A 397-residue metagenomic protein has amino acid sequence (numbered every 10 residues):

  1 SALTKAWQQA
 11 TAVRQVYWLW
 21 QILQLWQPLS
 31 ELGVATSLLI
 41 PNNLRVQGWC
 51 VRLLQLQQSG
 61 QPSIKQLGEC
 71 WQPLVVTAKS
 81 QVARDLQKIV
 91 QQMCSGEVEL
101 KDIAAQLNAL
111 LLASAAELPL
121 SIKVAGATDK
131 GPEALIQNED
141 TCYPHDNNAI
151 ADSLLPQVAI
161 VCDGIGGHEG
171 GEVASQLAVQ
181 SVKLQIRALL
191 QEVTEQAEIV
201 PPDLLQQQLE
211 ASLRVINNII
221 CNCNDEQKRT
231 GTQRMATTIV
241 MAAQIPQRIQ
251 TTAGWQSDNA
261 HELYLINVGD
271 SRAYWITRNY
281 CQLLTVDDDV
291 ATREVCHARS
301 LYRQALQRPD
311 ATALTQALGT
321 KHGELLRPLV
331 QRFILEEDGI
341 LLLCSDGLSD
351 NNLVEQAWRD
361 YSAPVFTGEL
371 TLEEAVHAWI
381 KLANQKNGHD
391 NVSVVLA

Functional and structural regions predicted by a protein language model:
A2-Q21, Q27-Q61, A78-A397: PP2C/PPM-type serine/threonine phosphatase catalytic domain
Q58-C70: Active-site Asp-x-Gly
